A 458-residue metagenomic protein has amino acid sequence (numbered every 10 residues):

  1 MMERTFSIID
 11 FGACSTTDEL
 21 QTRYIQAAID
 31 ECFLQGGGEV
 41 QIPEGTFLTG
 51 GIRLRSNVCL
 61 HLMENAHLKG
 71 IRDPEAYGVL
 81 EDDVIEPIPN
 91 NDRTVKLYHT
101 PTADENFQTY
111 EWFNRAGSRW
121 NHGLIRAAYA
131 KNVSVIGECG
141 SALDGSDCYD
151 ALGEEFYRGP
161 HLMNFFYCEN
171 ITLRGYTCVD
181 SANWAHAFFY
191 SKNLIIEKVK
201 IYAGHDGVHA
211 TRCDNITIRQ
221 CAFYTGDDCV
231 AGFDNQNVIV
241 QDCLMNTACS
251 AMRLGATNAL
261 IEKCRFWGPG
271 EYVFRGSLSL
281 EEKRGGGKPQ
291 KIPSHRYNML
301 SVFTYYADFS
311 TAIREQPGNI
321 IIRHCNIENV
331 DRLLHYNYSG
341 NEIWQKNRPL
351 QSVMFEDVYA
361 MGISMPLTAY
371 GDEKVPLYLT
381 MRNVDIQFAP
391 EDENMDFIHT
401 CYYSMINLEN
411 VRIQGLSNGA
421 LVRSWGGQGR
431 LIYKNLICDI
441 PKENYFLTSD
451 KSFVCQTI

Functional and structural regions predicted by a protein language model:
M1-I458: Extracellular/periplasmic carbohydrate-active domains that bind, remodel, or depolymerize complex polysaccharides
